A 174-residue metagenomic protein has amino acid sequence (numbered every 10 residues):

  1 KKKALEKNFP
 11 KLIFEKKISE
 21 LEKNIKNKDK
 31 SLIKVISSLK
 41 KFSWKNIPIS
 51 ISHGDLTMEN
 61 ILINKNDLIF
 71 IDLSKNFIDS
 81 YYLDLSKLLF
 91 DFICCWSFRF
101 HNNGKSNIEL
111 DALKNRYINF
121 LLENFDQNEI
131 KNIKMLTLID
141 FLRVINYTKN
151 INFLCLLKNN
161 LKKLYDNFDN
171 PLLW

Functional and structural regions predicted by a protein language model:
K1-A4, L113-Y117, L121, I130 (+1 more regions): Phosphate/pyrophosphate-binding loops and the adjoining catalytic core of nucleotide-dependent enzymes
K2-S52: An alpha-helical support segment within catalytic cores of ATP-dependent transferases
N8-L12, N128-L138: Acidic carboxylate-rich catalytic motifs and surrounding loops in phosphoryl-/glycosyl-chemistry enzymes
K30, N132-L136, D140-W174: Regulatory N- and C-terminal appendages and interdomain linkers associated with kinase/kinase-like NTP transferase
L32-V35, K114, I118, E129 (+1 more regions): Short amphipathic alpha-helical segments that mediate assembly, nucleic-acid/protein binding, or membrane association
S38-L83: Active-site acidic catalytic loop and adjacent metal/ATP-binding pocket of ATP-dependent phosphoryl transfer enzymes
K65-S74, R116-N128, L164-P171: Short amphipathic alpha-helical segments and their helix-coil junctions
Y82-F125, L138-F153: Active-site activation/catalytic loop segments of kinase-like enzymes and analogous catalytic loops in related
